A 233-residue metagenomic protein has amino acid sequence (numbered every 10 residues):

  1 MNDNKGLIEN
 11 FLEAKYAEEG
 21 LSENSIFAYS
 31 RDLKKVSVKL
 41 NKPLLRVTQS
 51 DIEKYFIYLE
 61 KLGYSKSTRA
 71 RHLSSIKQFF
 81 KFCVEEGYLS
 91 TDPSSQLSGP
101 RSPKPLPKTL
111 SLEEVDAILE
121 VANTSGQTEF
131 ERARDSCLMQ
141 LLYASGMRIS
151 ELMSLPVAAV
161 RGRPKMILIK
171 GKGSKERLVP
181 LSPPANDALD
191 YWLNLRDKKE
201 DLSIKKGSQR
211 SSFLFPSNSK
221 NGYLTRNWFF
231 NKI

Functional and structural regions predicted by a protein language model:
M1-I233: Conserved catalytic core of the tyrosine transesterase superfamily
